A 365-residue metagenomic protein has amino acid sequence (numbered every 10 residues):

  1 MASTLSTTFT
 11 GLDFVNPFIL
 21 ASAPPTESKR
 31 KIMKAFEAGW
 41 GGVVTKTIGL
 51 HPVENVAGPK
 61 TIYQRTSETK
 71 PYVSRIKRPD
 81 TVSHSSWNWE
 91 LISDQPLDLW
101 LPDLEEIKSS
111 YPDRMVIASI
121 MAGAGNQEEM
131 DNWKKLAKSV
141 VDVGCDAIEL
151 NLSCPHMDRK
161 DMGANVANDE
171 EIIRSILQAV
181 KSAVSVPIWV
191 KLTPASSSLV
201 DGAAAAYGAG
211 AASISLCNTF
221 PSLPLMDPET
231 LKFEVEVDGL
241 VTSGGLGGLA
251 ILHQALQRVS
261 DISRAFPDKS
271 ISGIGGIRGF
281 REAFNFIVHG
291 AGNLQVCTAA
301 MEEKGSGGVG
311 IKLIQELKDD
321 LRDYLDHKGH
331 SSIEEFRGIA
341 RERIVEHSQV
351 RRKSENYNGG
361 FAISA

Functional and structural regions predicted by a protein language model:
A2-T8, S28-Y111: Glycine-rich, positively charged N-terminal anion/phosphate-binding segment
L5-I19, P59, P79-S86, I107-G123 (+3 more regions): N-terminal small/glycine-rich loop or linker at the start of catalytic domains across soluble metabolic enzymes
F14-S28, N88-D94, I117-N132, W189-S197 (+1 more regions): Active-site mouth loops of central-metabolism enzymes
A23, I48, S153, T219 (+1 more regions): Flexible loop residues that form catalytic and substrate-binding hotspots at small-molecule/glycan-binding clefts
M33-A38, G42, G125-S272, F280-V296 (+1 more regions): Alpha/beta enzyme core
P52-K70, L223-G244, A299-H330: C-terminal helical cap(s) of enzyme catalytic domains, especially alpha/beta-barrels
T69-E170: Active-site beta->alpha loop and helix N-cap motifs at the rims of alpha/beta catalytic domains
I287-V288, L294-A365: C-terminal extensions of enzymes
